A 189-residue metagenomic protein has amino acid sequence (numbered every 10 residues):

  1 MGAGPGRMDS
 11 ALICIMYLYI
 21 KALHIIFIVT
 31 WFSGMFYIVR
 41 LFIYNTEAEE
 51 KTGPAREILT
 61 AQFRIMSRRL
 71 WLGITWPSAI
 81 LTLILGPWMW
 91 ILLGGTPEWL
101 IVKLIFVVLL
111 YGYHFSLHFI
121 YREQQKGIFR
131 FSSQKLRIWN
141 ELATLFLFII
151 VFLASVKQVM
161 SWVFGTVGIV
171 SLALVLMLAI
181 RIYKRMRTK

Functional and structural regions predicted by a protein language model:
A3-M8: Low-complexity, intrinsically disordered Ser/Thr/Pro- and acidic-rich segments
D9-K189: Polytopic transmembrane helical bundles with strong interfacial aromatic enrichment
